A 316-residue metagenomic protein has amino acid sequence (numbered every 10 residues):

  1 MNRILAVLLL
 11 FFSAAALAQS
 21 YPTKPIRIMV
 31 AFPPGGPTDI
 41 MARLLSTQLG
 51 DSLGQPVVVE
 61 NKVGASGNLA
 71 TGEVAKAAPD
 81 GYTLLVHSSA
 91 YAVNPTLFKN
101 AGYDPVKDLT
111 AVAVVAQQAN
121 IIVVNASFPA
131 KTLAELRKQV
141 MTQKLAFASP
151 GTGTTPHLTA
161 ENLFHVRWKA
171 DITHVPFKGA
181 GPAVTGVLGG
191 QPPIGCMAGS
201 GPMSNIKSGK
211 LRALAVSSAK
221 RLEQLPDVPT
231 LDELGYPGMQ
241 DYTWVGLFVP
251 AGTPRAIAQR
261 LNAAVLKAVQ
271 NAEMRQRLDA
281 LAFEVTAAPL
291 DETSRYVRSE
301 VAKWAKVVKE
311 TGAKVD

Functional and structural regions predicted by a protein language model:
M1-I4: Positively charged n-region of N-terminal signal peptides that target proteins for export
S13-A15: N-terminal signal peptide c-region/cleavage motif recognized by signal peptidases
A18-D108, Q143-K144, T152, P156 (+4 more regions): N-terminal (or domain-start) structured segment
T23-P25, K207, E233, R255-D316: An extracytoplasmic/periplasmic, membrane-proximal ligand-sensing/linker region
I40, L44, Q48, L69 (+15 more regions): Extracytoplasmic/secreted proteins, especially bacterial periplasmic and envelope-associated proteins
K76-Y82, T96-P182, L231, W244-R277: Hinge/capping helix and adjacent helix->loop/strand transition within the periplasmic-binding protein
Q117, P202-Q270, S299-A302: C-terminal lobe and pocket-closing loops of periplasmic/extracytoplasmic Venus-flytrap solute-binding proteins
